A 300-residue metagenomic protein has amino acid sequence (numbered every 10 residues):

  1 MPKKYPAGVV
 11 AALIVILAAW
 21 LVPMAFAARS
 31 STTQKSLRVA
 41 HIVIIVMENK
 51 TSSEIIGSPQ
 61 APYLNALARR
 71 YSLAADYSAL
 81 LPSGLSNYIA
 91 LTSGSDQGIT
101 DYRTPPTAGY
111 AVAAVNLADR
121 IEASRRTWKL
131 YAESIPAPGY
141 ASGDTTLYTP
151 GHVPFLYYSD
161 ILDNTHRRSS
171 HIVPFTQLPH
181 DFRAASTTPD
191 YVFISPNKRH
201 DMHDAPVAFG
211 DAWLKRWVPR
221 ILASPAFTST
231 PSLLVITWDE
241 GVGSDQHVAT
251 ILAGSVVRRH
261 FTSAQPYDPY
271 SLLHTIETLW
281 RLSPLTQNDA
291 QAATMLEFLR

Functional and structural regions predicted by a protein language model:
M1-A12: N-terminal Sec-pathway targeting helices
A11-W20: Bacterial N-terminal signal peptides
W20-T32: C-terminal region of N-terminal signal peptides and the immediate post-cleavage residues of exported proteins
R29-R300: Flexible, surface-exposed loop/gating regions in the mature catalytic domains of secreted/periplasmic hydrolases
